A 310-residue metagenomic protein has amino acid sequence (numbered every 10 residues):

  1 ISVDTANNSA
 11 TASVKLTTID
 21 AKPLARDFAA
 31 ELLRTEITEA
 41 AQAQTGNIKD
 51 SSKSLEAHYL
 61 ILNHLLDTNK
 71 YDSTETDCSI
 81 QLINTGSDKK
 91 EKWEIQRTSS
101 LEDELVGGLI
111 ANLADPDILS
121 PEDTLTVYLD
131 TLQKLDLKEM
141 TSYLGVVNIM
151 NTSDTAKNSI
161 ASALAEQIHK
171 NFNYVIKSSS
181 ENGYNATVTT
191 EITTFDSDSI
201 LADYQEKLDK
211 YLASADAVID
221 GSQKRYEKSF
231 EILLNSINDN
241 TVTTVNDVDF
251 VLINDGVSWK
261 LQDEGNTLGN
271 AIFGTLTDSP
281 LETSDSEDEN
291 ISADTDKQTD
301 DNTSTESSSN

Functional and structural regions predicted by a protein language model:
I1, L105-V175, S199: Core segments of small alpha/beta cavity-forming domains
I1-L65, S159-S236, E287-Q298, E306: Surface-exposed, charged secondary-structure patches
L33-L60, H64-D115, K210-K224, N240-D285 (+1 more regions): Short beta-strand edge/turn micro-motifs at domain boundaries
N47, S87, Y184, V257 (+4 more regions): Intrinsically disordered, low-complexity regions
L82, L129-L132, L164, I237 (+2 more regions): Hydrophobic, Leu/Ile/Phe/Ala-enriched alpha-helical segments that form helix-helix packing faces
I110-S120, Y128-L132, S284-N310: N-terminal Sec-dependent export signals
